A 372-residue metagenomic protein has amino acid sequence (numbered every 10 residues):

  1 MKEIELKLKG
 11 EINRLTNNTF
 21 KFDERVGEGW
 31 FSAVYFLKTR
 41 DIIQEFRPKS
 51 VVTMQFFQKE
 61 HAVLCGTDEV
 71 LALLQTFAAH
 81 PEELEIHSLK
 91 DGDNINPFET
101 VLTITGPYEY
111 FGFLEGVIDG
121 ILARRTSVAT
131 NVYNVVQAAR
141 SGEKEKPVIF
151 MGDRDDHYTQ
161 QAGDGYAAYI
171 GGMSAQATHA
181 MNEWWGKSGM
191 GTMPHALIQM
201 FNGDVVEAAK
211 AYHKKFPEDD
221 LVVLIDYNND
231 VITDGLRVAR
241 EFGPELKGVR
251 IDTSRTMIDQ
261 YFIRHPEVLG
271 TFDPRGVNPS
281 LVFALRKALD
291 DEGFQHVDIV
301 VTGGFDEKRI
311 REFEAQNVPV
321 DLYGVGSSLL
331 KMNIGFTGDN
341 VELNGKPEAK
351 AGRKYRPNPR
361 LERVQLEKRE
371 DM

Functional and structural regions predicted by a protein language model:
M1-F216, E245, N333-M372: Ordered alpha/beta subdomains of enzyme catalytic regions
A196-M372: Glycine-rich phosphate/ribose-binding loops and adjacent secondary-structure elements that form binding surfaces
